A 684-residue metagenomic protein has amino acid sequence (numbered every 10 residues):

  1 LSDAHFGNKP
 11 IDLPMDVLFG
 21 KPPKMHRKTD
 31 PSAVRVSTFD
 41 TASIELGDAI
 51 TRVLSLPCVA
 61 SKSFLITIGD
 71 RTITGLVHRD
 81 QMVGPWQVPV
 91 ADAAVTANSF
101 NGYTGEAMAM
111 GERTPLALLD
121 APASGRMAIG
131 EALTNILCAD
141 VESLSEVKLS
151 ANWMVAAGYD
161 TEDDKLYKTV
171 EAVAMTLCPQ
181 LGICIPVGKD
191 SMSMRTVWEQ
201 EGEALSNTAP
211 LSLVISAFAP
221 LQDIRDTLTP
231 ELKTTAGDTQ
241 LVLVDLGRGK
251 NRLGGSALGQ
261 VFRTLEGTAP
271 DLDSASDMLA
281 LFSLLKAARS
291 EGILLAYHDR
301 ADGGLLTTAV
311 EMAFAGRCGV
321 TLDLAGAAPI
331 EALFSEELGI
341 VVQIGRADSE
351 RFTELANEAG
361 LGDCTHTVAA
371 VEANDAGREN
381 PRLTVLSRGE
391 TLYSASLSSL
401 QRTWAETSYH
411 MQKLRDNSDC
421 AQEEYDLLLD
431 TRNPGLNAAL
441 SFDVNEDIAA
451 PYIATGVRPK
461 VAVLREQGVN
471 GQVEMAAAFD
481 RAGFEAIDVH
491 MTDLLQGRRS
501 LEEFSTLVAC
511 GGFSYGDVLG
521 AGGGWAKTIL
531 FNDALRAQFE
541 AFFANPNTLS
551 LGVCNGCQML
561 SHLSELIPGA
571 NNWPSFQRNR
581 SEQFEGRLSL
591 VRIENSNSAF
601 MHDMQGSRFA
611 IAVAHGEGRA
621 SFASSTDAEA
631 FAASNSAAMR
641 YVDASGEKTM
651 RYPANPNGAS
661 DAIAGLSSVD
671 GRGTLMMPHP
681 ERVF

Functional and structural regions predicted by a protein language model:
L1-C510, Y515, T528-E540, S667: Glycine/proline-enriched, intrinsically flexible loops and inter-domain linkers
K148, C184, N547-L549, R672: Proline-centered loop/turn at the N-terminus of a beta-strand
S193-R195, I224, Q558-H562, P568 (+2 more regions): Short, well-ordered, mixed-charge alpha-helical segments that flank or form enzyme active sites
L253, F352, V473, V518-G520 (+2 more regions): Short glycine-/acidic-enriched loop or helix-start segments at secondary-structure transitions that form or flank
E266-D271, A482-G483, L519-T528, M639-R640 (+1 more regions): Short, basic, glycine/proline-bearing loop/turn elements
D299, C554, H679: Active-site glycine-centered loops adjacent to acidic/histidine catalytic or metal-binding residues that shape
G497-R499, R536, E540-A541, W573-F684: Amide-donor transfer/coupling interface in amidating biosynthetic enzymes
F513-S598: Cysteine-nucleophile active-site neighborhood
